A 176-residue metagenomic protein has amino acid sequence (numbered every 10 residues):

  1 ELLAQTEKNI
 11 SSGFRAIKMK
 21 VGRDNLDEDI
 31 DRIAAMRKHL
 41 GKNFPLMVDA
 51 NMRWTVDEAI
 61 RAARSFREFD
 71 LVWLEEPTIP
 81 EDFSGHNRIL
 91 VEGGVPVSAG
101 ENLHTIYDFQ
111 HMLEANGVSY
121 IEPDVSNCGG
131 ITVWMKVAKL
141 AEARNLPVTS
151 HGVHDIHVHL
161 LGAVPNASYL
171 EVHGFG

Functional and structural regions predicted by a protein language model:
E1-E92: Metal-dependent enolase-superfamily TIM-barrel catalytic cores that perform enediolate-based chemistry
R64, D70, E81-G176: Shared catalytic-loop signature of beta/alpha-barrel
